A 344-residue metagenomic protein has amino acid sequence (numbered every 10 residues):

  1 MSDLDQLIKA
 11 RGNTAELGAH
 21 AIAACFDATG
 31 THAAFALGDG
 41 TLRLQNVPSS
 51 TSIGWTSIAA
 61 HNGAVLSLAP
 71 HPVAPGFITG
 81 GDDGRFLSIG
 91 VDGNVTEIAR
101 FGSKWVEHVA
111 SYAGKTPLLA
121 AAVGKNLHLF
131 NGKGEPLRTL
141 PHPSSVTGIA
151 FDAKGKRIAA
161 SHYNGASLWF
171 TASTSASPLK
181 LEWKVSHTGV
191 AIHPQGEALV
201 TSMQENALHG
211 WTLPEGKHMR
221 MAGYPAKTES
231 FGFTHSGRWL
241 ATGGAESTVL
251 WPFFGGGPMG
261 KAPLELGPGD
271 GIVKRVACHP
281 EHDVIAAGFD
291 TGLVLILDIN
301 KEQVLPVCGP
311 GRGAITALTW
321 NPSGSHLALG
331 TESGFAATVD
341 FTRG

Functional and structural regions predicted by a protein language model:
M1-G344: WD40-repeat beta-propeller superdomains and closely related acidic/aromatic-rich repeat-like regions
